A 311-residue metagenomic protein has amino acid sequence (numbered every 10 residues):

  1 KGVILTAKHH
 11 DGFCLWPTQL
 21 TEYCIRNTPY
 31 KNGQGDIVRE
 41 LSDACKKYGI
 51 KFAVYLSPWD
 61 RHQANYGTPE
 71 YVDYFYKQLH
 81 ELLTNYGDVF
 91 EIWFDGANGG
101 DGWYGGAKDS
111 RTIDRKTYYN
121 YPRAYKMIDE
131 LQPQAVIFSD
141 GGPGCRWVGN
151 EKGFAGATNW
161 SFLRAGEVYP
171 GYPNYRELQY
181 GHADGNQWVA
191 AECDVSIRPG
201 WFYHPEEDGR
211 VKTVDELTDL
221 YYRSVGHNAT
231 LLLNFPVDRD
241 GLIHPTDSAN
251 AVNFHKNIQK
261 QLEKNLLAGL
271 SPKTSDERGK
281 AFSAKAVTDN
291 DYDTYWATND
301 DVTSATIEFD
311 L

Functional and structural regions predicted by a protein language model:
K1-T288, Y295, N299-D300, F309: Mature catalytic domains of secreted/periplasmic carbohydrate-active enzymes
V302-S304: Extended extracellular/luminal ectodomain segments enriched in beta-structured repeat modules
